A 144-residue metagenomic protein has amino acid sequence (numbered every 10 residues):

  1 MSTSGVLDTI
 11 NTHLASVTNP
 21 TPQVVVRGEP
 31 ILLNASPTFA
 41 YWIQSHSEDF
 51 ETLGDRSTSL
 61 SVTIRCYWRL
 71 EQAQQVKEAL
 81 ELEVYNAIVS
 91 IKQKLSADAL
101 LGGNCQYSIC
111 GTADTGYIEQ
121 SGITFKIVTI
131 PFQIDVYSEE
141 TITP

Functional and structural regions predicted by a protein language model:
M1-L33, S45-P144: Charged, amphipathic alpha-helical segments and their flanking helix caps
